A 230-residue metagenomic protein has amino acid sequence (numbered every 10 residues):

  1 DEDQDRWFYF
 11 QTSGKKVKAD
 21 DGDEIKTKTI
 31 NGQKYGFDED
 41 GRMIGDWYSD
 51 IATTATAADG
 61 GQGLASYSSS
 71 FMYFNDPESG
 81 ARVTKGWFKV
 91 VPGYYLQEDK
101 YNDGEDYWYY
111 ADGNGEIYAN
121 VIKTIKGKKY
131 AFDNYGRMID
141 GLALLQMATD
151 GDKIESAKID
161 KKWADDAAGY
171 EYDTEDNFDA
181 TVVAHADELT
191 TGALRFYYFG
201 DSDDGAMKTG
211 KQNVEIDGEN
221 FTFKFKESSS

Functional and structural regions predicted by a protein language model:
D1-S230: Extracellular adhesion/carbohydrate-binding repeat motifs centered on closely spaced tryptophans
